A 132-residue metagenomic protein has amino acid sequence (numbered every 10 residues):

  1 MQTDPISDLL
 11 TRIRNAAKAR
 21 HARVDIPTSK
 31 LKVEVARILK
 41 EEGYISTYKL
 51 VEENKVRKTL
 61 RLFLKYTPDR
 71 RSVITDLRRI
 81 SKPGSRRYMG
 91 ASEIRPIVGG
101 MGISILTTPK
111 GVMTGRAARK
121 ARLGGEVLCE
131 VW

Functional and structural regions predicted by a protein language model:
M1-W132: Core subunits and conserved enzymes of cellular information-processing and envelope-translocation systems across
